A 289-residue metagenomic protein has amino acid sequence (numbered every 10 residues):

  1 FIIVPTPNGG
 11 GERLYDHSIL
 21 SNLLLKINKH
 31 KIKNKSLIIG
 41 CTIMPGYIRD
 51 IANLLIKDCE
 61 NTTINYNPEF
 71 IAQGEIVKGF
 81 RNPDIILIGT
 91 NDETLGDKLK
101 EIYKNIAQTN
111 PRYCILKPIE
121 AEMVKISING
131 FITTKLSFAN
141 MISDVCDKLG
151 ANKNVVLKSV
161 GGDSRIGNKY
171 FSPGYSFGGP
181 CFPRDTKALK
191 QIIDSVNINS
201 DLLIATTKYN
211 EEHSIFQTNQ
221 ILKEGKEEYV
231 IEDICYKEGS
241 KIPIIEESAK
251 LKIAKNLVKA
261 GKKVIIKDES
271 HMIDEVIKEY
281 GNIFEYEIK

Functional and structural regions predicted by a protein language model:
F1-K289: Structural/interface elements that position substrates and couple domains in central-metabolism enzymes
